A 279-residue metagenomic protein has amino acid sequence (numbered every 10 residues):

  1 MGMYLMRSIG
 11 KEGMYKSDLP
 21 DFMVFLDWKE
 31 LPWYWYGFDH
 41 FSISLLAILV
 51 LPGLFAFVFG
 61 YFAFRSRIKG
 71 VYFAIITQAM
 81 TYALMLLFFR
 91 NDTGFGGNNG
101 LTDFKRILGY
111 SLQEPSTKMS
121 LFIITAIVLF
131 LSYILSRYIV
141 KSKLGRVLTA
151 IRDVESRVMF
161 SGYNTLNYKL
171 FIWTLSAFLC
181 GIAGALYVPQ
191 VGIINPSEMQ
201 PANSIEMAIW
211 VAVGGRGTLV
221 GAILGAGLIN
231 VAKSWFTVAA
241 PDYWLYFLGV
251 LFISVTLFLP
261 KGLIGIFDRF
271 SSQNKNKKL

Functional and structural regions predicted by a protein language model:
M1-L279: Transmembrane alpha-helices and adjacent helix-loop boundaries
